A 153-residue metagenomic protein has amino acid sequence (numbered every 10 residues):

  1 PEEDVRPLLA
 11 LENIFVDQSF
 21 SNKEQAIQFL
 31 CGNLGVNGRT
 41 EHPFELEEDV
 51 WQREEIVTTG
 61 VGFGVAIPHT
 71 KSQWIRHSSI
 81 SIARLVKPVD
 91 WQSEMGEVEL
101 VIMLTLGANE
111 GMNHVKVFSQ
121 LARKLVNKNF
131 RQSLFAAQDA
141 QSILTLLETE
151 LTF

Functional and structural regions predicted by a protein language model:
P1-F153: Cytosolic covalent-transfer regions centered on His/Cys nucleophiles that carry phosphoryl or persulfide groups
